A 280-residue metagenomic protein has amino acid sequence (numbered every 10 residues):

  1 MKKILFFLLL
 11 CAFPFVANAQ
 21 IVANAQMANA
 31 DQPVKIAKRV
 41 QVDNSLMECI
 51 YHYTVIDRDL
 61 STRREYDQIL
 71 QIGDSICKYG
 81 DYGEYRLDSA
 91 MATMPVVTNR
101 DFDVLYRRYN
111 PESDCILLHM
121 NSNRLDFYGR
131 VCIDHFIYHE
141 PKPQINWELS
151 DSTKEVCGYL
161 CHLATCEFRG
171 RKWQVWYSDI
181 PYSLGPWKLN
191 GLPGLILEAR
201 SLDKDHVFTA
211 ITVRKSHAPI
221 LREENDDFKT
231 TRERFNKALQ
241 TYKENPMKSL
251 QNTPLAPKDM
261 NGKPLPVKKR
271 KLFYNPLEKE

Functional and structural regions predicted by a protein language model:
M1-V34: Bacterial Sec-dependent N-terminal signal peptides
N24-E280: Extended soluble regions of mature proteins
